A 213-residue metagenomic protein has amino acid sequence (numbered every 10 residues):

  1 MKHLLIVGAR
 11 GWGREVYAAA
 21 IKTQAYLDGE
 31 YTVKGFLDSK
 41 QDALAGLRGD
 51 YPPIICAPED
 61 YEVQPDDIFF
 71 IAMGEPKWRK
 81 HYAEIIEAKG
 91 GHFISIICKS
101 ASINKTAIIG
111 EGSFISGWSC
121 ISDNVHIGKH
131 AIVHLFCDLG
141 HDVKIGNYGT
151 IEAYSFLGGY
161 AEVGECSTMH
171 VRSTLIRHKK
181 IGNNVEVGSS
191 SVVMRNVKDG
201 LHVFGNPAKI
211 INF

Functional and structural regions predicted by a protein language model:
K2-I21: Glycine-rich adenosine-cofactor-binding loop
H3-L4, T32-K34, D66-F69: Short active-site oxyanion
I6-V7, L37, A72, E152 (+2 more regions): Short hydrophobic segments within beta-strands
G11-R14, D42, K77-W78, I108 (+1 more regions): Short alpha-helical
Y17-A19, R48-G49, H81-I85, I127 (+1 more regions): Short amphipathic alpha-helical segments
T23-G46: NAD(P)-binding Rossmann-fold cofactor-contacting core
Q41-S102: Phosphate-bearing ligand-interacting subdomains that bind or position ATP/ADP/UDP/GDP/NAD(P) or nucleotide-linked
S95-I211: Structural signal for interior beta-strand "rungs" in well-ordered beta-sheet cores of soluble enzyme domains
